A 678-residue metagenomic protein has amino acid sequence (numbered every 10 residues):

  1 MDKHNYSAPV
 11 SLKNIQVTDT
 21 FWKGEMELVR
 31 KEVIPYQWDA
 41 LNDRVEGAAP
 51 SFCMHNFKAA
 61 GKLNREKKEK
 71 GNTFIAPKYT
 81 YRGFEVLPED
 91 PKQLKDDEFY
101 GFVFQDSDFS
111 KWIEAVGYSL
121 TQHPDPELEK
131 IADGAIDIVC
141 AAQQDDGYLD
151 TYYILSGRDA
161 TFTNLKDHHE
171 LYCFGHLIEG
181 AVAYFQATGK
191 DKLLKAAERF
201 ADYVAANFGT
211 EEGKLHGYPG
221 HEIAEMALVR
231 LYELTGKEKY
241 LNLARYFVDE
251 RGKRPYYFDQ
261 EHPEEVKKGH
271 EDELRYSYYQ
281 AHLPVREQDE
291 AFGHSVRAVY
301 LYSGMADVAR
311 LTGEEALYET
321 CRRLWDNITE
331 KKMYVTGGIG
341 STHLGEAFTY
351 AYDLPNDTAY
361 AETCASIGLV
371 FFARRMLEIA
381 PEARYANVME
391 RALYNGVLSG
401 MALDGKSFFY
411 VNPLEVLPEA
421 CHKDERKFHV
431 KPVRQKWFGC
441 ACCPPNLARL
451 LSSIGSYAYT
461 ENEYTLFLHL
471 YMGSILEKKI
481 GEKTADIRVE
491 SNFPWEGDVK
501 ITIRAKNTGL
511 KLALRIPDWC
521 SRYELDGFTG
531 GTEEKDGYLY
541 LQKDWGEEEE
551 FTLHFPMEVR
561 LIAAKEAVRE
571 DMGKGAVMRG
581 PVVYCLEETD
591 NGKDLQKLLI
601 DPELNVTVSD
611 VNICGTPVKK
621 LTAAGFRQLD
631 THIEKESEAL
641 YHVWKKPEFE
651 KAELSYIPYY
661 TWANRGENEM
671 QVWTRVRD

Functional and structural regions predicted by a protein language model:
M1-D108, D133-Y153: Low-complexity, Ser/Thr/Pro/Gly-enriched N-terminal "stalk/linker" regions
K3-S7, K67-K70, K92-F109, A160-C173 (+7 more regions): Solvent-exposed loop and edge beta-strand segments that line ligand/cofactor-binding and catalytic clefts
N5, P9-L12, Q16, L120-D133 (+5 more regions): Structural helix-adjacent loops and short alpha-helical linkers that scaffold large soluble proteins
N14, T20, A244, C321 (+6 more regions): C-terminal beta-rich recognition modules with glycine/proline-rich loops and embedded aromatic residues
D19, M26, W38, M54 (+11 more regions): Hydrophobic core segments within long, regular secondary-structure runs in both alpha- and beta-rich folds
W22, I113-P126, G175-K190, A224-G236 (+5 more regions): Well-ordered alpha-helical scaffold segments within catalytic/enzyme domains
S156-L234: A conserved hydrophobic secondary-structure block that centers on an alpha-helix together with its immediately flanking
T508-G527: Beta-strand-rich binding/interaction modules
